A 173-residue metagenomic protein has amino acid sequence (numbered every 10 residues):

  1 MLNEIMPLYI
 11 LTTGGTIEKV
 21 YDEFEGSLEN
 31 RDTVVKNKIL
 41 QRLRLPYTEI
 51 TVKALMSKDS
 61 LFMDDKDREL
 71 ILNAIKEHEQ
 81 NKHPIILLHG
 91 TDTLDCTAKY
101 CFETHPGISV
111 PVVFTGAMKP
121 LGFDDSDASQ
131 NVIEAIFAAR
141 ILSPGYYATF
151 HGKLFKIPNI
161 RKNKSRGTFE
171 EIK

Functional and structural regions predicted by a protein language model:
L2-K173: Active-site histidine-anchored catalytic micro-motif
